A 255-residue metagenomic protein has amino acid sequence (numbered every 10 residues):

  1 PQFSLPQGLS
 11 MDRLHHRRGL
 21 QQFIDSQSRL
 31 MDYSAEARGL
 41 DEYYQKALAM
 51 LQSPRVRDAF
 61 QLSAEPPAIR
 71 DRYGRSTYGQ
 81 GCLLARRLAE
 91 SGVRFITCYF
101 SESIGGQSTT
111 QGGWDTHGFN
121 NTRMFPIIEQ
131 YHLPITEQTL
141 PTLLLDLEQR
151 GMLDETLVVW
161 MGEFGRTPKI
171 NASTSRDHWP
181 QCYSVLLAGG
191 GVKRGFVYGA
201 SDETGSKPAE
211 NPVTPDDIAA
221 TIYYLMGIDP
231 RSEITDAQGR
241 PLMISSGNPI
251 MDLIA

Functional and structural regions predicted by a protein language model:
P1-A255: Ligand-binding pockets and gating/stacking loops
